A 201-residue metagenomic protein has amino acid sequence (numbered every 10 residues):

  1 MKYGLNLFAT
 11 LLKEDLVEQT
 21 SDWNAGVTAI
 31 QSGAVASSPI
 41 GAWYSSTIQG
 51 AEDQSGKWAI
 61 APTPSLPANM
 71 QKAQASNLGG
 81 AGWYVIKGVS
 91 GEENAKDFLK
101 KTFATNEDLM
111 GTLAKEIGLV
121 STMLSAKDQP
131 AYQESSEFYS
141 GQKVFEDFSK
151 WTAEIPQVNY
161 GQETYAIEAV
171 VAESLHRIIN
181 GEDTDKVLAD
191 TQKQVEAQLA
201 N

Functional and structural regions predicted by a protein language model:
M1-Q19: Glycine-centered hinge/linker elements that transmit conformational signals in sensory and ligand-binding systems
A9, E168-N180: Regular secondary-structure segments
L11-L16, A34, S45-E52, T102-N106 (+3 more regions): Sec/Tat-exported extracytoplasmic proteins
E18-Q31: Short helix-initiation/N-cap motifs at beta->coil->alpha
I30, T184-E196: Short, well-structured alpha-helical segments that form the helix of a local strand-helix-strand
S32-G41, G56: Alpha-to-beta junction loops
Y44-Q54, P67-A169: C-terminal lobe and pocket-closing loops of periplasmic/extracytoplasmic Venus-flytrap solute-binding proteins
W58-P67: Flexible, solvent-exposed loop/hinge segments that line or gate ligand/substrate-binding clefts
